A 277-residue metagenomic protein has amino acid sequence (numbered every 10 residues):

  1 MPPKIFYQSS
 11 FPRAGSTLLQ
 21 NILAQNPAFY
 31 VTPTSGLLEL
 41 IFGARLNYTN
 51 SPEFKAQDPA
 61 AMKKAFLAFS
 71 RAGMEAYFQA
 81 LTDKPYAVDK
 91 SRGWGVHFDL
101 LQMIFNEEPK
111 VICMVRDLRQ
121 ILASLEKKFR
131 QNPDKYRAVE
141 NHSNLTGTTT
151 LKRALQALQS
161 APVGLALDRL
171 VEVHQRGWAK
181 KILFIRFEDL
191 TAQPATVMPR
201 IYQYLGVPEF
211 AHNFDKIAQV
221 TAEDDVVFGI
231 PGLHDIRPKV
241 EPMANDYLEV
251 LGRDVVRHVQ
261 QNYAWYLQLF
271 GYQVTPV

Functional and structural regions predicted by a protein language model:
M1-F6, K135, K152, Q156-Q159 (+3 more regions): PAPS-dependent sulfotransferases, especially Golgi type II membrane carbohydrate sulfotransferases
M1-M74, L81: PAPS-dependent sulfotransferase catalytic core
Q8-S10, A87-K90, C113-V115, F184-R186: Short beta-strand segments
G15-F29, L101, N106, F184-E209: PAPS/PAP-binding and catalytic site of the sulfotransferase fold
T17-Q20, L38-I41, G95-F98, R119-S124 (+1 more regions): Short catalytic/ligand-binding loop motif for oxyanion handling, primarily in non-cytosolic enzymes, centered on
F66-Y77, A123-Y204, V255-V256, Q260-W265: PAPS-dependent sulfotransferase catalytic domain
S70-L100: Glycine-rich phosphate-binding loop used to anchor ATP phosphates in small-molecule kinases, encompassing both
K90, L101, F105-K127: Conserved phosphate-donor/acceptor-positioning beta-strand/loop module used by diverse small-molecule
